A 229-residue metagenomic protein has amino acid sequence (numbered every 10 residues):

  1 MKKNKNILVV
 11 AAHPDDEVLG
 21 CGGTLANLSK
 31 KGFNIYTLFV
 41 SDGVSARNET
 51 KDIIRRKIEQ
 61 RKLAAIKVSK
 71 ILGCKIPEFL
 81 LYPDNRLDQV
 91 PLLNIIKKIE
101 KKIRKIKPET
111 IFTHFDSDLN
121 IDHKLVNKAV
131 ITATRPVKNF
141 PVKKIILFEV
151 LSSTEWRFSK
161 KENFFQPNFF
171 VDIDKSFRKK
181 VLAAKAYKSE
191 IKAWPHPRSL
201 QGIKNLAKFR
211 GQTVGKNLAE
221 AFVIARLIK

Functional and structural regions predicted by a protein language model:
M1-V10, N27, K31, D52 (+4 more regions): Metal-dependent de-N-acetylase/amidase catalytic core
K5-P14, V18-R55: ATP-dependent adenylation/pyrophosphate-handling site
L19-G20, Q60, N94: Short, conserved clusters of charged catalytic residues that mark active-site and nucleotide-handling motifs
L38, S69-K70: Residue-level marker of intrinsically disordered, low-complexity segments enriched for small/polar residues
V40, F79-P83: Short glycine-rich catalytic loops that host catalytic nucleophiles or stabilize transition states across multiple
R61-A65: Generic hydrophobic, amphipathic alpha-helix propensity
